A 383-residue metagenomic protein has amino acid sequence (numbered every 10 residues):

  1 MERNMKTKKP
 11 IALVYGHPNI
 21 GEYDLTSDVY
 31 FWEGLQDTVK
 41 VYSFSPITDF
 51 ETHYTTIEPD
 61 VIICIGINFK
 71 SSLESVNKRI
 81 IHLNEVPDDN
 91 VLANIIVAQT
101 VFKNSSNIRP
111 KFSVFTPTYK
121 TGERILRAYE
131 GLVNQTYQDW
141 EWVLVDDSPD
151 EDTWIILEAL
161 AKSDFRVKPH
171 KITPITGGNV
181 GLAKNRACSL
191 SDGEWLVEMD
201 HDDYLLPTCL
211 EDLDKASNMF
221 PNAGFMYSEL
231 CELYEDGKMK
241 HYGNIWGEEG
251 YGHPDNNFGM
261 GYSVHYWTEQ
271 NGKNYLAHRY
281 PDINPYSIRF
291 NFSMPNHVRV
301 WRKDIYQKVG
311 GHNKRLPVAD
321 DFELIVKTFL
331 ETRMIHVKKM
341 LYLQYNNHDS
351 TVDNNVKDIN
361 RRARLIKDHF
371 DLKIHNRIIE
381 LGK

Functional and structural regions predicted by a protein language model:
E2-T7, E85-G131: N-proximal low-complexity "stem/linker" segments adjacent to membrane-targeting elements
E130-D139: Short, acidic, metal-binding catalytic loop of nucleotide-sugar glycosyltransferases
D146-I156, D200: A conserved acidic beta->alpha catalytic loop
T173-S191: Glycine-rich, basic loop-to-helix element that forms the pyrophosphate-binding segment of sugar-nucleotide handling
L196: Short aromatic/hydrophobic "clamp" motif used to bind/position activated sugar donors
L210-T268: Conserved donor NDP-sugar-binding/catalytic core segment of glycosyltransferases
G250-P254, M340-N347, D353-G382: Catalytic core of nucleotide-sugar-dependent glycosyltransferases
P317-L324: Acidic donor-binding loop at a coil-to-helix junction in glycosyltransferase catalytic cores that engages
